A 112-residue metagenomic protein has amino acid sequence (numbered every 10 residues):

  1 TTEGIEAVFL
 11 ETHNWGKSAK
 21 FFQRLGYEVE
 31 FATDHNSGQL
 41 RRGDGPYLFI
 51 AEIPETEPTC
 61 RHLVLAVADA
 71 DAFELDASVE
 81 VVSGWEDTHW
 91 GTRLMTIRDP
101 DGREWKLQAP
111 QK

Functional and structural regions predicted by a protein language model:
T1-A19, R61-L63, Q111-K112: N-terminal beta-strand motif that seeds the catalytic metal site of vicinal oxygen chelate
E6, L25, N36-S37, R61 (+2 more regions): Residue-level marker for the onset of beta-strands and adjacent loop->beta junctions in well-ordered domains
N14-G16, L63-E104, A109-Q111: Vicinal oxygen chelate
K20-R24, D101: Structural preference for long, well-ordered alpha-helical segments within the folded cores of structured domains
Q23-E30, V79: Conserved acetyl-CoA-binding loop of GNAT-fold acetyltransferases
E28-R61, E104-P110: Conserved short beta-strand elements that form part of the metal-binding/catalytic scaffold of enzyme active sites
